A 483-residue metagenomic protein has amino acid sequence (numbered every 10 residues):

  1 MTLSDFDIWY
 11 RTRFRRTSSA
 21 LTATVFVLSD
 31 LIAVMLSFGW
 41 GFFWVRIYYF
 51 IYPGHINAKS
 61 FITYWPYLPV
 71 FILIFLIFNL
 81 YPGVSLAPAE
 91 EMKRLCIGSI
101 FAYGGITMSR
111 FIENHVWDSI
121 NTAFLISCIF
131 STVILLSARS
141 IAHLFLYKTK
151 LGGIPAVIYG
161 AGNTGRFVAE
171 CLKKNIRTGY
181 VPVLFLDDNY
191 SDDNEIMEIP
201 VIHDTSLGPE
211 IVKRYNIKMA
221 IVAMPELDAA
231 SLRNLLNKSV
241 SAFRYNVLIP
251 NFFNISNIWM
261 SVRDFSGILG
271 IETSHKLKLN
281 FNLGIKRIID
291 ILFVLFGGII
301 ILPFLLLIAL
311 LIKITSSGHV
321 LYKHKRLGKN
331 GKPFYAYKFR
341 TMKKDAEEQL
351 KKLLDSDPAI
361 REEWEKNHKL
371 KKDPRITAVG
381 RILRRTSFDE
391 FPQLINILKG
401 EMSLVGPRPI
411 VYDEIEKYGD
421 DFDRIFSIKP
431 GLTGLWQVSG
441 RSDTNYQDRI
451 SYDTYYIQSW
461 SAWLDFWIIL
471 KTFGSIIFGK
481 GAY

Functional and structural regions predicted by a protein language model:
M1-L151, A156, Y180, Y483: Signature of alpha-helical transmembrane segments in polytopic membrane proteins
I8, N257-G298, V320-H324, R441-A462: Glycine-rich flexible loop motifs, especially short His-Gly-Gly/GGXG/HXGH segments used as catalytic or interaction
F43, S140, L144-K148, L307-K313 (+2 more regions): Membrane-spanning helices that line or support transport/gating and their immediate boundary helices in channels
L95, S99, L151-A169, H319-M342: Membrane-cytosol interface motif
A142-W259: A solvent-exposed beta-alpha-beta segment
D192, F253-N254, M260-R263, L321-P374 (+1 more regions): Short, glycine-rich, amphipathic interfacial segments at transmembrane boundaries or analogous
N282-Q349, A462, I468-Y483: A hydrophobic, helix-centered structural microdomain
E363-K429, I468-I476: A short, structured surface patch at a secondary-structure boundary
